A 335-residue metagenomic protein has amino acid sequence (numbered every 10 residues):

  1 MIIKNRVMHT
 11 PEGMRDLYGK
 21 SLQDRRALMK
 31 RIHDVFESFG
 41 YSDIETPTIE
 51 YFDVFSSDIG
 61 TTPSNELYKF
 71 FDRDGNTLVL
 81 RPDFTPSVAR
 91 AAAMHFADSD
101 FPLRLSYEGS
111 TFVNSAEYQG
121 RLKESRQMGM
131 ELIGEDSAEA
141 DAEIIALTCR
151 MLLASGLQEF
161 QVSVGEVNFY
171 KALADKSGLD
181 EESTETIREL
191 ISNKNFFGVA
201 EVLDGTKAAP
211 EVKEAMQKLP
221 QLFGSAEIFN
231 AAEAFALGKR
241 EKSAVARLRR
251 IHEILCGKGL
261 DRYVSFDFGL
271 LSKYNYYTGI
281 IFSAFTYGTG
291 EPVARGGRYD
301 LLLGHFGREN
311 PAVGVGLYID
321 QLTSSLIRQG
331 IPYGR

Functional and structural regions predicted by a protein language model:
M1-P86, A142, S163: TRNA-binding/sensing appendages of the translation machinery
I2, M14, D24-F39, E50-Y51 (+3 more regions): Positively charged, Gly/Ser-enriched RNA/tRNA-binding surfaces
G13, S87, L147, F169-A172 (+2 more regions): A general alpha-helix detector
T48-N65, G165-K176, L270-T278: Beta-rich nucleic-acid/ligand-interaction surfaces
E66-D72, L179-E201, A208, L260 (+1 more regions): Acidic, His- and aromatic-enriched active-site or binding-groove loops in soluble protein domains that engage sugars
L147-A154, N168-G178: Hydrophobic mid-domain F-helix/FG-region of cytochrome P450s
E159-F169, I187, S265-G269: Short, surface-exposed recognition loops or helix-turn segments adjacent to catalytic cores
E166, K194-N195, E227: Short, solvent-exposed helix-helix connector turns and helix-capping sites enriched in acidic/polar residues
